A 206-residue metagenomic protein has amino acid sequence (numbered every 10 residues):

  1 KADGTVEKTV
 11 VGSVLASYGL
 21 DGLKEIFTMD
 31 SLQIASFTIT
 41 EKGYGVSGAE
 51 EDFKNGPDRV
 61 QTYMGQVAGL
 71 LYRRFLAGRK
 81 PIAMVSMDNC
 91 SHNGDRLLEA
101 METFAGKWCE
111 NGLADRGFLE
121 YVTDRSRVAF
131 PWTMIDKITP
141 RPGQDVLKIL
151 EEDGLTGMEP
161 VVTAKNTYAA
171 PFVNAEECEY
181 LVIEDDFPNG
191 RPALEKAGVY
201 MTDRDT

Functional and structural regions predicted by a protein language model:
K1-T206: Substrate/ligand-engaging "lid" and interaction regions
